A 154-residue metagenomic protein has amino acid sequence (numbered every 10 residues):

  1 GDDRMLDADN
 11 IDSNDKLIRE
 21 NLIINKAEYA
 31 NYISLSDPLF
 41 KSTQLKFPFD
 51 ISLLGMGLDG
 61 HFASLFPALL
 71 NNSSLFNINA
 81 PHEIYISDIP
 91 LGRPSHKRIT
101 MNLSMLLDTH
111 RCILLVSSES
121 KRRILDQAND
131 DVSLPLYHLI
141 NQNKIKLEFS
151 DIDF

Functional and structural regions predicted by a protein language model:
G1-R4: Hydrophobic/aromatic-rich structural module bridging two neighboring secondary-structure elements via a short loop
L6-F154: Conserved phosphate- and dinucleotide-binding cores of soluble alpha/beta proteins, encompassing both enzyme active
